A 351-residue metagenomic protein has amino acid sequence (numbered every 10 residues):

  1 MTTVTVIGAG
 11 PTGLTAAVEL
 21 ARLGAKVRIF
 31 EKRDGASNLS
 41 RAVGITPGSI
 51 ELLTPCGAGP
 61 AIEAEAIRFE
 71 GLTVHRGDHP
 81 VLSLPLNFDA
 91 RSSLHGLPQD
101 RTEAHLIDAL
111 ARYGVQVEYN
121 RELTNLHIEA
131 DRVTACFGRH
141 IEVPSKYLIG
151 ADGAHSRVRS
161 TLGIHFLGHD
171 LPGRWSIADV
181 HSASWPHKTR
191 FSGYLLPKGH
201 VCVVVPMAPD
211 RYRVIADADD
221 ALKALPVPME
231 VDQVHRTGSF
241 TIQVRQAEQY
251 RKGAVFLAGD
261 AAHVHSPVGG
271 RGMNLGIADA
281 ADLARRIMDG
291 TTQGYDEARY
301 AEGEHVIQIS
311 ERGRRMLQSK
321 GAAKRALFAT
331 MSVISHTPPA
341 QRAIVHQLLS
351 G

Functional and structural regions predicted by a protein language model:
M1-T12: Beta1/beta-strand and adjacent pyrophosphate-binding region of the FAD-binding site in flavoprotein oxidoreductases
P11-V18, L106, G150, F240-G313: Conserved mid-domain beta->alpha element of the FAD-binding
A21-R41: Glycine-rich FAD pyrophosphate-binding loop
N38-A109, V205-P206: Active-site-adjacent segment of FAD-dependent monooxygenases/related oxidoreductases
D108, Y147, A151-I242: Conserved FAD-binding catalytic core of PHBH/FMO-like flavoproteins
Y119-V133: A conserved short coil-to-beta-strand element within the FAD-binding core of flavoproteins
R139-Y147: Core beta-strand elements of the Rossmann-like FAD/NAD(P) dinucleotide-binding domain in flavoenzyme oxidoreductases
R285-G351: C-terminal helical "tail/cap" subdomain of flavin- and related membrane-associated enzymes
